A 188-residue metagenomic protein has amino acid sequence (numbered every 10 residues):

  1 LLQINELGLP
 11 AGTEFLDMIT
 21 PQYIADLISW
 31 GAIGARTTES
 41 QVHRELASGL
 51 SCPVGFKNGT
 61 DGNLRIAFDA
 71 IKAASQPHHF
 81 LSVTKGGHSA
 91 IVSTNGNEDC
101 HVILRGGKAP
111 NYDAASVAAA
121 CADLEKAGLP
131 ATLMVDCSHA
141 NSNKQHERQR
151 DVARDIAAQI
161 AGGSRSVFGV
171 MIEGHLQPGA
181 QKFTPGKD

Functional and structural regions predicted by a protein language model:
L1-Y112, S116-V117, H139-A140, K144 (+4 more regions): Active-site-facing alpha/beta catalytic cores
A118-A119, K187: Short intrinsically disordered coil segments
A120-G128: Redox- and metal-dependent alpha/beta enzyme cores, enriched for Fe-S-associated oxidoreductases and cofactor-handling
T132, G169: Hydrophobic "anchor" residues on beta-strands that sit immediately upstream of conserved functional sites
V135: Conserved, mostly hydrophobic/aromatic
I172-D188: Divalent-metal-activated hydrolytic enzyme cores
